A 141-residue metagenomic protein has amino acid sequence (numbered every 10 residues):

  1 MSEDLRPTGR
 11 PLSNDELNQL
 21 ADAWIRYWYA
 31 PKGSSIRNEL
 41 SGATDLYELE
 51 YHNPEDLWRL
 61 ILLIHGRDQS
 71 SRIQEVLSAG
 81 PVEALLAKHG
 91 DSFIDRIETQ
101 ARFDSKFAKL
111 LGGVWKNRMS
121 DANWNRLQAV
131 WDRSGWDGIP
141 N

Functional and structural regions predicted by a protein language model:
M1-R10, I139-N141: Eukaryotic intrinsically disordered, low-complexity regulatory tails and linkers enriched in charged/polar residues
P7-Q128: Alpha-helical solenoid scaffolds in large eukaryotic transport, assembly, and signaling factors
A122-N141: Short, charged, intrinsically disordered terminal tails
